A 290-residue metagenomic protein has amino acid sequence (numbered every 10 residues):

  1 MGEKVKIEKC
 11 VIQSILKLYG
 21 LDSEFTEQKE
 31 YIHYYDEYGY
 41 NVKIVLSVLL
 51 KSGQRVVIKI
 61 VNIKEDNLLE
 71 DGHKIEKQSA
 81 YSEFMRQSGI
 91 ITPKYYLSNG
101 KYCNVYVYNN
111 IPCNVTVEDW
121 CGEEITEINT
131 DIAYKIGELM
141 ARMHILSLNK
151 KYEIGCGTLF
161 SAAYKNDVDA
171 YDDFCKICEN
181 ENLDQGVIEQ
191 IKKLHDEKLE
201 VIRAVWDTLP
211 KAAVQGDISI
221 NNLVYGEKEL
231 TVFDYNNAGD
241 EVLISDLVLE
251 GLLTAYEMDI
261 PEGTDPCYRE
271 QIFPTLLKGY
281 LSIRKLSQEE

Functional and structural regions predicted by a protein language model:
M1-Y96, E227-E229: Conserved NTP-binding catalytic cores of kinases and kinase-like/nucleotidyltransferase enzymes across multiple kinase
D36-L50, V57-I58, L199-S245: Active-site acidic catalytic loop and adjacent metal/ATP-binding pocket of ATP-dependent phosphoryl transfer enzymes
K51-I154: ATP-binding pocket architecture of kinase catalytic cores
E127-G186, K211: A cross-family kinase active-site recognition segment
Y134, Q288-E290: All-alpha amphipathic helical-bundle segments outside canonical DNA-binding/catalytic cores that form hydrophobic
D167-L223: Loop-centered beta-sheet repeat module
I244-R284: Active-site activation/catalytic loop segments of kinase-like enzymes and analogous catalytic loops in related
